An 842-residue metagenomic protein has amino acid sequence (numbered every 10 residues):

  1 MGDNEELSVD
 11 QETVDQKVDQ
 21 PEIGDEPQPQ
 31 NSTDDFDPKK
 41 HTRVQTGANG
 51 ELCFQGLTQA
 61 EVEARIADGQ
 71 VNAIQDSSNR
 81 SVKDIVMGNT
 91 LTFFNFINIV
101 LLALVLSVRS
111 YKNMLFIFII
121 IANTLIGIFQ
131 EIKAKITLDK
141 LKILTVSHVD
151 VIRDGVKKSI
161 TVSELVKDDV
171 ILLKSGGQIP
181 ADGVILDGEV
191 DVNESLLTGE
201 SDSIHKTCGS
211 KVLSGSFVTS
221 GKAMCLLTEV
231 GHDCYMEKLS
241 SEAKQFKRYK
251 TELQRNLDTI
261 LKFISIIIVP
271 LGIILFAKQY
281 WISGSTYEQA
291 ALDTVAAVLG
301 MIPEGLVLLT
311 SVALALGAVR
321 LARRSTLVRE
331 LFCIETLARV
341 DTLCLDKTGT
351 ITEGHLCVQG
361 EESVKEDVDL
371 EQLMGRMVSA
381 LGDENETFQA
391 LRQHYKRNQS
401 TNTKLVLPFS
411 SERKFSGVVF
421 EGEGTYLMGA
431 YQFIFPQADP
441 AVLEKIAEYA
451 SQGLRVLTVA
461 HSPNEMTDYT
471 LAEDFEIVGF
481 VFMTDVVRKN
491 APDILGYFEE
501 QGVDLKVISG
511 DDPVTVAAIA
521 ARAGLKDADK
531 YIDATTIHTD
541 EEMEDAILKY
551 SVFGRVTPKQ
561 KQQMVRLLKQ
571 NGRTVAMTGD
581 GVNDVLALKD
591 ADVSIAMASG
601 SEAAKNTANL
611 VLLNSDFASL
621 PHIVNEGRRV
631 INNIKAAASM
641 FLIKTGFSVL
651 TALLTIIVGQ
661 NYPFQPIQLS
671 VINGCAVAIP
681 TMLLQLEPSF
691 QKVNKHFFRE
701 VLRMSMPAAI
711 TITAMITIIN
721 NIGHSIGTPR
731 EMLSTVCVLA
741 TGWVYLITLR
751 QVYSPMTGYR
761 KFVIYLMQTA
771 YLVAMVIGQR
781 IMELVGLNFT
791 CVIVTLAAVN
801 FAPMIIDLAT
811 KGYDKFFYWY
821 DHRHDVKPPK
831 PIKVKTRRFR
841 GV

Functional and structural regions predicted by a protein language model:
G24, P29-D34, Q45-T46, L102 (+4 more regions): Cytosolic catalytic regions of P-type ion-transporting ATPases
G24-K40, N72-D150, L391: Transmembrane helix-loop-helix hairpins at the membrane interface
F54-G56, R65-S77, T124-L125, K133-I136 (+2 more regions): Actuator/coupling domain of P-type ATPases
V108, K112-V146, R153, K250-T342 (+4 more regions): Hydrophobic alpha-helical transmembrane segments
I126, V156, T228-G231, K244 (+13 more regions): Conserved beta-strand/loop elements of the cytosolic catalytic core of P-type E1-E2 ATPases, chiefly in the P-domain
L275, D527-A576, A591, A598-R760 (+1 more regions): Membrane-embedded transport module
R339-I477, M483, G496-Y497, S509-A517 (+4 more regions): Cytosolic catalytic regions of ATP/NTP-dependent phosphoryl-transfer enzymes
